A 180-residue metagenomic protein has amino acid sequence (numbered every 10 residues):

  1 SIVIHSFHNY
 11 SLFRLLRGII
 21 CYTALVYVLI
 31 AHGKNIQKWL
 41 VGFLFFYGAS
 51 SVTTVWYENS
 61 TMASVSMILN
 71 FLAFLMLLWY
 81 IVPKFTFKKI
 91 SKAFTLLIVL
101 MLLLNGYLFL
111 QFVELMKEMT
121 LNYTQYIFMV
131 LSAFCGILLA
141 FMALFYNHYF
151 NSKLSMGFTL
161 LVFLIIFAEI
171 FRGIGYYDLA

Functional and structural regions predicted by a protein language model:
S1-A180: Polytopic alpha-helical membrane-helix bundles and their juxtamembrane interface segments in multi-pass membrane
